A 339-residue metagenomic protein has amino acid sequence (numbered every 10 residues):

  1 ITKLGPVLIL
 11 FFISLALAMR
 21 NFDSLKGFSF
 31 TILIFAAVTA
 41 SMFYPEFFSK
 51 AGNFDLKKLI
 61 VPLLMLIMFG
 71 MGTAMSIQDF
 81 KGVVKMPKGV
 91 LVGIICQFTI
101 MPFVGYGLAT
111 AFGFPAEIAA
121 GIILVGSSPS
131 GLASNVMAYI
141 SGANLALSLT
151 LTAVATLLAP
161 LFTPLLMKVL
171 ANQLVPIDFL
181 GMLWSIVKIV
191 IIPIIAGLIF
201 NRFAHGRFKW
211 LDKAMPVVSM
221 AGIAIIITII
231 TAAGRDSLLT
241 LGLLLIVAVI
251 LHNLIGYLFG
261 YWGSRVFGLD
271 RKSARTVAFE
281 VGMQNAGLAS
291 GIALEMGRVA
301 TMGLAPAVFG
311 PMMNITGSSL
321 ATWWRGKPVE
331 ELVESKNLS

Functional and structural regions predicted by a protein language model:
I1-G82, P87-K88, T99-T110, K168 (+3 more regions): Structural signature of multi-pass alpha-helical membrane transport proteins
T2-P6, G113-F114, G297-T301: Transmembrane helix interruption/hinge and helix-loop junction motifs
G5-I13, I122-I123, A305-G310: Hydrophobic core segments of alpha-helical transmembrane domains in multi-pass membrane proteins
Q78-K85, S127, A133-G142, W262-V266 (+2 more regions): Helix-loop junctions at the membrane interface of multi-pass solute transporters
P87-I94, F114-S127, A143-A153, F179-G181 (+4 more regions): The feature identifies polytopic integral membrane transport proteins across all domains of life
C96-V104, S127-A133, L147-K168, V187-V190 (+2 more regions): Membrane-embedded alpha-helical segments of transport systems, primarily multispan ion/solute transporters
L294-M296, A300-S339: C-terminal-most transmembrane helix of multi-pass membrane proteins
